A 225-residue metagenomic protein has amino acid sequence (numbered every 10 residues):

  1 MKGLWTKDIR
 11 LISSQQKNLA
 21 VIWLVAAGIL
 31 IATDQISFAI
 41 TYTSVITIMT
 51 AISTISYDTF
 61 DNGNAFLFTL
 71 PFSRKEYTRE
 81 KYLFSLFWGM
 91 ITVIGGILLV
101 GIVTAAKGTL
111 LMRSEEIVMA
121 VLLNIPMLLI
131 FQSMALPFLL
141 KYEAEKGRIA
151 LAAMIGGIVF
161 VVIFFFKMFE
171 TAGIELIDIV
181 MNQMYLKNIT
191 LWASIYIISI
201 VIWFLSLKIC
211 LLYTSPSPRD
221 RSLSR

Functional and structural regions predicted by a protein language model:
M1-K17: Aromatic- and glycine-rich beta-strand/loop motifs that create alpha-glucan
F38-I55: Long, hydrophobic alpha-helical segments
I55-L86, Y213: Helix-loop-helix units of permease transmembrane domains in multi-pass membrane transporters, especially ABC
L83-K107: Hydrophobic alpha-helical transmembrane segments that constitute the membrane-spanning cores of multi-pass membrane
P126-G157: A structural motif at transmembrane helix-loop-helix junctions in multipass membrane proteins
E145-I177: Transmembrane helix segments
Y185-L212: Alpha-helical transmembrane segments of multi-pass membrane transporters/translocases
Y213-D220: Conserved small/polar residues in nucleotide/adenosyl-binding loops
